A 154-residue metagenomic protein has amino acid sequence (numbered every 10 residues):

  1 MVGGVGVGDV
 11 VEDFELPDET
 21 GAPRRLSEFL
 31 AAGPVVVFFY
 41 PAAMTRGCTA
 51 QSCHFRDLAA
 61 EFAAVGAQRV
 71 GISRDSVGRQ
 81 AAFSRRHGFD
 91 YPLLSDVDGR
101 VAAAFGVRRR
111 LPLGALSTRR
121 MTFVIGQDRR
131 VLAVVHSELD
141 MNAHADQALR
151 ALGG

Functional and structural regions predicted by a protein language model:
M1-G154: Chalcogenol-based redox active-site neighborhoods
